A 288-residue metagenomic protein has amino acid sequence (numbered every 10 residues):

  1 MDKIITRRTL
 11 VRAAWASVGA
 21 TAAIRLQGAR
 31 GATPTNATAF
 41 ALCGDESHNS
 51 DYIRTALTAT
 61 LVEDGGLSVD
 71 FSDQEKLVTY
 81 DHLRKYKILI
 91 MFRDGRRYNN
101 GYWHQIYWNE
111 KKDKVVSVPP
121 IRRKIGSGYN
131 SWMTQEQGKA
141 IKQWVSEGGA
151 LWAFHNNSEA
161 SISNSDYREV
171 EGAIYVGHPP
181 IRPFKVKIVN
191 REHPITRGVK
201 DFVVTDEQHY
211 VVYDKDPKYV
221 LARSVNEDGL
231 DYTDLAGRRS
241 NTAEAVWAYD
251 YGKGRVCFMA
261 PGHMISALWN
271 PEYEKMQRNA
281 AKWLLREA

Functional and structural regions predicted by a protein language model:
D2-K3, T9-G31: N-terminal export signals
G31-I88, F92-G95: Aromatic-Pro/Gly-enriched surface loop or interdomain linker that acts as a lid/target-recognition segment
P34, V62, I162-R255, A260: Catalytic beta-strand/loop cores that center a nucleophilic Ser/Cys/Thr and support acyl-enzyme chemistry
D45-H48, K76-L77, G95-Y98, N157-S161 (+1 more regions): Solvent-exposed loop/turn segments at secondary-structure junctions within structured extracellular/periplasmic domains
R96-D201: A glycine-rich, often tryptophan-bearing local segment used as a flexible ligand/cofactor-contacting loop or short
I265-Y273: A short acidic/glycine-rich loop-to-helix N-cap element
N279-E287: C-terminal alpha-helix
